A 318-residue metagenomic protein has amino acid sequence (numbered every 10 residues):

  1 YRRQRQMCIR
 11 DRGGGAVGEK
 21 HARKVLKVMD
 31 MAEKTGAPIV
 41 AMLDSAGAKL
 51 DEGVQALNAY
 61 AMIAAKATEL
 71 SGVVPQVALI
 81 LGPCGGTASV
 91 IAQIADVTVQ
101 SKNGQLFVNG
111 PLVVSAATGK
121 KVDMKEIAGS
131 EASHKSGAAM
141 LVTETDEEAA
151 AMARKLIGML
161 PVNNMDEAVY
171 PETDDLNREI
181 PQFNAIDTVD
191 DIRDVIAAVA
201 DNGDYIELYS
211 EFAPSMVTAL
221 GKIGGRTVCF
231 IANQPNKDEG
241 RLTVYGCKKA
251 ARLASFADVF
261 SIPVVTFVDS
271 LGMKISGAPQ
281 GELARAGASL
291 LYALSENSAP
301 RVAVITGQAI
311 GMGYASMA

Functional and structural regions predicted by a protein language model:
Y1-I9: Single conserved hydrophobic/aromatic residue that forms the stacking wall/gate of nucleotide- or nucleobase-binding
R3, G13, E147-A232, N236-E239 (+2 more regions): Intrinsically disordered, low-complexity segments enriched in small/flexible residues
G13-K20, D51-Q55, D238-V244, G277-A284: Flexible beta-alpha connector loops of hexameric P-loop NTPases
V17-G36, V244-D258: A short, well-ordered alpha-helical element
A37-K49, T227-P235, F267-G272: Short acidic, glycine-rich surface-loop motifs adjacent to enzyme active sites
L43-M165, S270-A318: Conserved catalytic cores of soluble enzyme domains, especially glycine-rich substrate-binding beta-alpha loops
A197, T218, A251-D258, L291-Y292 (+1 more regions): Generic hydrophobic alpha-helical scaffold/packing signal
